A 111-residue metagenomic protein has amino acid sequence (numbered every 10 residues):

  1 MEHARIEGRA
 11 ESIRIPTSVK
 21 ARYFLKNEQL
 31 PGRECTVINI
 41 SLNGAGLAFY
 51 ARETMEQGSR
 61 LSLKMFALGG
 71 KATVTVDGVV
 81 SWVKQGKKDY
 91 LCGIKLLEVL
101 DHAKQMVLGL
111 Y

Functional and structural regions predicted by a protein language model:
M1-I40, L110: N-terminal helix initiation/capping motif
E2-H3, E11-S12, L30, K87-Y111: C-terminal output/interaction extensions
I6-R9, A45-A51: Short alpha-helix capping/helix-loop boundary micro-motifs
T17, R33, L61, V74-V76 (+1 more regions): Hydrophobic core residues within well-ordered beta-strands of beta-rich domains
V19-K26, G58-T73: Short conserved beta-strand and strand-loop elements enriched in small hydrophobics with frequent Asp/Gly
K26, L42-N43, V83-K88: Short, conserved beta-turn/loop elements at beta-strand boundaries and strand-helix junctions
T36-N39, G46-A48, G93-L97: Short, acidic/hydrophobic/Gly-rich beta-strand patch recurrent on exposed beta strands that often constitutes part
V37, G78-V80: Conserved hydrophobic positions within beta-strands
